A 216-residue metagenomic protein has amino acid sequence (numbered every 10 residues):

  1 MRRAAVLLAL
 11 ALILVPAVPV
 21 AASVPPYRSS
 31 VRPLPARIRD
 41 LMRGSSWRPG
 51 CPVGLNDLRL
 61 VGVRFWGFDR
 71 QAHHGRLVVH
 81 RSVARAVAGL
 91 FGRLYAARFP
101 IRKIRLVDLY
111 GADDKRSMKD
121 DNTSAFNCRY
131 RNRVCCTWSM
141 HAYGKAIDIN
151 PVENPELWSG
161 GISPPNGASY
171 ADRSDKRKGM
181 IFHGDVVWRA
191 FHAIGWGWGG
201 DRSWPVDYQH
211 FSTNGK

Functional and structural regions predicted by a protein language model:
R2-A22: Secretory targeting and sorting signals
A21-Q71: N-terminal module-boundary/linker segments of secreted carbohydrate-active enzymes
S23-R32, P52-G54, R70, A84 (+5 more regions): Post-signal peptide N-terminal regions of Sec-secreted extracellular proteins
V24, R131-K216: Catalytic cores and adjacent binding grooves of peptidoglycan-active enzymes
M42-P49, A72-R81, R131-V134: N-terminal post-signal-peptidase region of extra-cytosolic proteins
V53-K119: Active-site acidic/histidine clusters and adjacent loop/turn architecture that either coordinate catalytic ions
K103-Y143, P151-E156: Active-site-adjacent loop/helix surface patches within enzyme catalytic domains that shape the substrate-binding cleft
